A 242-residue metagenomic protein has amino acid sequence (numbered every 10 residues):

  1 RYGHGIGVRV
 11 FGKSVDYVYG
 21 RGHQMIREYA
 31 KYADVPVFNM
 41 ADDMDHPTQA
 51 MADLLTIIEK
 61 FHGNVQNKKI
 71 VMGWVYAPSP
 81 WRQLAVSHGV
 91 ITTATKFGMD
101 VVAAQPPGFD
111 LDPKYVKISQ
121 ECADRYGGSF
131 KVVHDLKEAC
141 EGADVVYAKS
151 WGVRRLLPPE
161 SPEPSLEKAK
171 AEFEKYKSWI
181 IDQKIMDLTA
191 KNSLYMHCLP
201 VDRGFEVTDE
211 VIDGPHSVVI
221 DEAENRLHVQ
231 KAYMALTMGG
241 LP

Functional and structural regions predicted by a protein language model:
R1-I58: Phosphate/diphosphate ligand-binding glycine-rich loop within oxidoreductases
G3, G142-A143, P215: Short, well-ordered alpha-helix to beta-strand connector turns
G7-V8, P36-A41, H46, M72 (+3 more regions): General beta-strand structural signal in soluble alpha/beta enzymes
H23, L84-G89, K177-I181: Charged helix-capping and loop-helix junction motifs
I58-A148, R154-R155, P159: Glycine-rich phosphate/diphosphate-binding loop of Rossmann-like nucleotide-binding domains
Q120-E210: Rossmann-like adenosine-cofactor binding region
T189-P242: Adenosine-phosphate binding glycine-rich loop
